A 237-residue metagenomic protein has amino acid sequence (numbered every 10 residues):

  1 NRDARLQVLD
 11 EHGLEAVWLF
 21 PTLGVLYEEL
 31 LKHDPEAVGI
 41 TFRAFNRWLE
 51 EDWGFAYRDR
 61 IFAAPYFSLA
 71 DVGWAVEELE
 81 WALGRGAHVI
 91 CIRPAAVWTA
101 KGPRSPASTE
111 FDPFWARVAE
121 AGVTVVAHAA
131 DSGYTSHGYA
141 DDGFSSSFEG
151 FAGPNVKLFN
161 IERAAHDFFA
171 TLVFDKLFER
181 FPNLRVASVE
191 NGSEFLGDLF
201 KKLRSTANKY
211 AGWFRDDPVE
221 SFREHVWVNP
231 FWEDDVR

Functional and structural regions predicted by a protein language model:
N1-R237: Helix-coil boundary/capping segments in enzymes
